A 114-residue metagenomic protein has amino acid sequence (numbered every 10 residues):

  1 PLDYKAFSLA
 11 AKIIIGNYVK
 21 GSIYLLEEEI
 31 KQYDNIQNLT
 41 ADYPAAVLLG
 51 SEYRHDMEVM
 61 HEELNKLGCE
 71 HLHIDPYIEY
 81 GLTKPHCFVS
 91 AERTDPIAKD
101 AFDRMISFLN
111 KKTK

Functional and structural regions predicted by a protein language model:
P1-K114: Alpha/beta-hydrolase superfamily serine-hydrolase fold, recognizing
